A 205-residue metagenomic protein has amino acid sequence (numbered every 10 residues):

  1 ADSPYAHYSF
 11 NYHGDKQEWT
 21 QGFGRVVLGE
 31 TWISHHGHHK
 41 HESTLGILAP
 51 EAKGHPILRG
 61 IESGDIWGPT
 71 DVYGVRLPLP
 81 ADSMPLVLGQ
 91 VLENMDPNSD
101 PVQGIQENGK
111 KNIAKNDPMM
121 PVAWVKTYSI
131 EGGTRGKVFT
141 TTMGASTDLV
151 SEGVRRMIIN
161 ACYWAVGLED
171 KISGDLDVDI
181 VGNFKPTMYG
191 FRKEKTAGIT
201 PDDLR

Functional and structural regions predicted by a protein language model:
A1-P101, G174-R205: An acidic, glycine-rich "communication" segment
E93-R205: Extracellular ligand-binding/catalytic regions of CAZymes and related secreted enzymes and adhesion modules
